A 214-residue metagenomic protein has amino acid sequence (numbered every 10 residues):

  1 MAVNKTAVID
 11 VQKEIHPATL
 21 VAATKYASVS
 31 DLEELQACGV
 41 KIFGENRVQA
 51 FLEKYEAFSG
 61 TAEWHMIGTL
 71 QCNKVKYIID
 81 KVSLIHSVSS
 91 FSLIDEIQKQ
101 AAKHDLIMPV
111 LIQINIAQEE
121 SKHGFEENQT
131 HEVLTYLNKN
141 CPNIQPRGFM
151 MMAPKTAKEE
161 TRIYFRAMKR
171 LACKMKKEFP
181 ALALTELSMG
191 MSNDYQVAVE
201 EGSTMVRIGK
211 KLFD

Functional and structural regions predicted by a protein language model:
M1-N193, V199-E201: Conserved alpha/beta-domain cores
H86, S203-D214: Gly/Pro- and small hydrophobic-enriched strand-loop and loop-to-helix capping segments that sit at the rims
